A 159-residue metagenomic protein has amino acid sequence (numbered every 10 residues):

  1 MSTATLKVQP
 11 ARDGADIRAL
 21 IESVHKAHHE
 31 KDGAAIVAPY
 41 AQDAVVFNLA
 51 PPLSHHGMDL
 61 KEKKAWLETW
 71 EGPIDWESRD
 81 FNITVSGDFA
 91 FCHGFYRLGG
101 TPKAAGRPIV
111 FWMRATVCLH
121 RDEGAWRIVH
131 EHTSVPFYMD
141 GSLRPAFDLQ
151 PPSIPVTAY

Functional and structural regions predicted by a protein language model:
M1-Q42, A146-Y159: Short, low-complexity N-terminal intrinsically disordered segments enriched in polar/charged residues
S2, W112-S142: Short beta-strand edge/turn micro-motifs at domain boundaries
A11-L20, G33-D88, F95: A solvent-exposed, acidic/Ser-Thr-rich amphipathic alpha-helical stretch
R79-V85, T133-P136, A146-P151, A158: Glycine-rich beta-strand-turn "strand-cap" elements at beta-sheet edges
G87-H93, W112, T116: Structural motif
G94-T101: Generic short beta-strand segments
A104-G106: Outer-membrane beta-barrel domain signature
P108-V110: Transmembrane beta-barrel outer-membrane domains
